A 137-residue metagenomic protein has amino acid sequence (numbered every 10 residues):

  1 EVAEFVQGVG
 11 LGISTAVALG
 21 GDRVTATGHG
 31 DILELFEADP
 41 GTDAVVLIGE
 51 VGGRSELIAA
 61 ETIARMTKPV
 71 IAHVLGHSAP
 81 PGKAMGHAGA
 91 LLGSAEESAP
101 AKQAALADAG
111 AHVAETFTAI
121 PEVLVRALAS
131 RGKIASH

Functional and structural regions predicted by a protein language model:
E1-H137: Catalytic-core regions of core metabolic enzymes, especially those transforming organic acids/acyl-group intermediates
